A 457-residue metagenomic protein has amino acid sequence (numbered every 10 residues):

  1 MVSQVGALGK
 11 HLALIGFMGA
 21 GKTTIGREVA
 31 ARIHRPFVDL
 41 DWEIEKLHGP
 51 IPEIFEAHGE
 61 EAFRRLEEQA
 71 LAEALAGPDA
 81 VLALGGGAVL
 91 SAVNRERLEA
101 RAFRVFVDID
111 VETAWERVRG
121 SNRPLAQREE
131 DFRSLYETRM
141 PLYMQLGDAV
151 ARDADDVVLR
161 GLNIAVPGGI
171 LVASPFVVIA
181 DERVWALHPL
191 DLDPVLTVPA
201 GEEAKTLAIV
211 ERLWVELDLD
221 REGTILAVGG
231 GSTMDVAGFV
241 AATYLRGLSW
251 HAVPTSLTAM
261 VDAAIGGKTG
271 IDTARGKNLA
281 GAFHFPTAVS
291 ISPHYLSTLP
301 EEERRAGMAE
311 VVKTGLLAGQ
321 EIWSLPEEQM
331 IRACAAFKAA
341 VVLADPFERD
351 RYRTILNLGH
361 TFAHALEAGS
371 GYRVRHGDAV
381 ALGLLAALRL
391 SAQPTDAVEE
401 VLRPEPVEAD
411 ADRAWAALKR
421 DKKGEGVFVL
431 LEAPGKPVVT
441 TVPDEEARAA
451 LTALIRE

Functional and structural regions predicted by a protein language model:
V2-A7, R32, F103, T138-A165 (+1 more regions): NTP-dependent small-molecule kinase module
T23: Walker A/P-loop
P36-A88, N94-E99: ATP-dependent small-molecule kinase phosphotransfer cores that center on conserved nucleotide phosphate-binding segments
A100-L142: A glycine- and Lys/Arg-enriched "phosphate-lid" helix/loop adjacent to the NTP-binding pocket of small-molecule kinases
D155-T224: ATP/NTP phosphate-donor binding region
F239-P326: A glycine/threonine-rich phosphate-anchoring loop and its flanking beta-alpha core in nucleotide/phosphate-binding
A309-V311, Q393-E457: C-terminal charged capping/lid subdomain of soluble metabolic enzymes
S324-R413: Active-site segments that bind and position negatively charged phosphate/pyrophosphate groups
